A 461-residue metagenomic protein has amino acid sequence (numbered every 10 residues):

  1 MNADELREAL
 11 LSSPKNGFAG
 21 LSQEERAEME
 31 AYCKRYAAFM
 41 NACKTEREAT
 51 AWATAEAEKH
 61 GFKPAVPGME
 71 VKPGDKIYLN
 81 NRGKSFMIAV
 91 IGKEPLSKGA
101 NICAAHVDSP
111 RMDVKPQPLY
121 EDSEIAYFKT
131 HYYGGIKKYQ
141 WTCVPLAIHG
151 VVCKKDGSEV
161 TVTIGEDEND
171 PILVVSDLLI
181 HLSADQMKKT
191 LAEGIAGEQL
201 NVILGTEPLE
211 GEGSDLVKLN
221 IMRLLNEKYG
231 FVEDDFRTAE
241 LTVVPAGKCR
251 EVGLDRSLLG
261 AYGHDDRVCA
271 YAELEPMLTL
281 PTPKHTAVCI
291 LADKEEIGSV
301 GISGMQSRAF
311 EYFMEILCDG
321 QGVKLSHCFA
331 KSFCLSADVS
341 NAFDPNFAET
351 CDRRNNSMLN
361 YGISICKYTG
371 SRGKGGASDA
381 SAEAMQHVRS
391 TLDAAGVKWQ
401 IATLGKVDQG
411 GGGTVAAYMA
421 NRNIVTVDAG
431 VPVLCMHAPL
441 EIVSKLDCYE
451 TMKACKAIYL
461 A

Functional and structural regions predicted by a protein language model:
M1-A461: N-terminal hydrophobic/helix-forming segments and targeting peptides
